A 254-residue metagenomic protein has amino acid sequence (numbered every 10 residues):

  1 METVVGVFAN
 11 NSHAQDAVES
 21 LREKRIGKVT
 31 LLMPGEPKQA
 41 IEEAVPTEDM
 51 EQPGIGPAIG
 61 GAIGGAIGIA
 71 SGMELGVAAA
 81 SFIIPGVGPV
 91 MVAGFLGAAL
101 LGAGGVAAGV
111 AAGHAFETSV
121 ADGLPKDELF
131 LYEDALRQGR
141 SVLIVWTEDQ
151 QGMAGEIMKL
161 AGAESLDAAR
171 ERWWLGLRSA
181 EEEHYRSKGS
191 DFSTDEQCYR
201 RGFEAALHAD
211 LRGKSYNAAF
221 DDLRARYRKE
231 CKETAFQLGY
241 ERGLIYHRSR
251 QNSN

Functional and structural regions predicted by a protein language model:
M1-N254: Intrinsically disordered, low-complexity, hydrophilic segments
